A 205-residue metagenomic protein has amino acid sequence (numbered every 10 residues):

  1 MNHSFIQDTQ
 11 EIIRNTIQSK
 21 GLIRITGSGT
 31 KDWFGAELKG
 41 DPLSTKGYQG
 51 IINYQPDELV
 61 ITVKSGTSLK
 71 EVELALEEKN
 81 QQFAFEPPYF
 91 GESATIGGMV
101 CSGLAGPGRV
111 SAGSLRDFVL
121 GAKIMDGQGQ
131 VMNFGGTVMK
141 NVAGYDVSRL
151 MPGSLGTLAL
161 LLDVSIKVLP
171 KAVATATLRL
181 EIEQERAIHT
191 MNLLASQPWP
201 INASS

Functional and structural regions predicted by a protein language model:
M1-I25, T45-E92, V100, L104-T137 (+1 more regions): N-terminal glycine-rich flavin-associated loop
G29: Active-site nucleotide-donor binding segment shared across nucleotidyl transfer reactions
D32-E37: Short glycine-biased active-site loop of nucleotidyltransferases that positions the nucleotide triphosphate and helps
K39-L43: Short, well-ordered secondary-structure micro-motifs within conserved domains or adaptor modules
C101, L120-S205: C-terminal substrate-binding/cap subdomain adjacent to the FAD-binding core in PCMH-type and related FAD-linked
